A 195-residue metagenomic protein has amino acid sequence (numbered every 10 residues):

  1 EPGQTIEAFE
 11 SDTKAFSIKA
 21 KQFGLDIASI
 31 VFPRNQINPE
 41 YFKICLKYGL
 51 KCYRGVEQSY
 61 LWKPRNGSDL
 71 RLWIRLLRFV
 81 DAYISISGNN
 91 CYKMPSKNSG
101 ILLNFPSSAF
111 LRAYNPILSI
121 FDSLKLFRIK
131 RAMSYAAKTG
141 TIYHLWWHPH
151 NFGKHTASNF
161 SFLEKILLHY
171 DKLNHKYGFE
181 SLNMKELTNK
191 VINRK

Functional and structural regions predicted by a protein language model:
E1, F110-A113, H150-G153: A short, flexible beta-alpha/helix-coil linker loop
E1-A15: Glycine-rich phosphate-binding "P-loop"
P2-I6, I117-I120, H155-N159: Short, solvent-exposed loop/turn segments at secondary-structure boundaries
S11-I18, E40-K43, K47, R131 (+1 more regions): Alpha-helical scaffolding segments of alpha/beta enzyme cores, especially the outer helices of TIM-barrel or partial
F16, I30-P33, C45, L145 (+1 more regions): Conserved, mostly hydrophobic/aromatic
K19, F23-D26, F32, Y170: Active-site beta->alpha N-cap acidic-glycine motif
D26, V31-T139: Active-site-adjacent pocket scaffolds in enzyme catalytic domains
C52-E57, S123-K195: C-terminal domain-boundary segment and adjacent tail
